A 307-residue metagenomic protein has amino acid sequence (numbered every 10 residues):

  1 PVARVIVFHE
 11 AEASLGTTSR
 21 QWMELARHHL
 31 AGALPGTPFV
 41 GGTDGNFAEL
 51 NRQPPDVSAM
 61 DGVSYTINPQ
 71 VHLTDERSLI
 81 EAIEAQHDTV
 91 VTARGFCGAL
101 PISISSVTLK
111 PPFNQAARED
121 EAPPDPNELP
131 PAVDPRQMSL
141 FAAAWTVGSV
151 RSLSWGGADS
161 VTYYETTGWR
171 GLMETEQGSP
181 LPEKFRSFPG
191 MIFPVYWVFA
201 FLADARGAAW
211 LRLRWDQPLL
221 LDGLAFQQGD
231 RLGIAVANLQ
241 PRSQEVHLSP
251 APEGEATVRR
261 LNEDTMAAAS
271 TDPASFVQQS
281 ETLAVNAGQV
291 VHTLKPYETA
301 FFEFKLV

Functional and structural regions predicted by a protein language model:
A3-L140: Noncatalytic carbohydrate-binding groove/subsite architecture in carbohydrate-active enzymes
H29-P35, V91-I102, G148-S160, L202-A209: A structural motif corresponding to the C-terminal end of an alpha-helix and its immediate exit/capping segment
F47-E49, V71-L73, K110-N114, G168-L172 (+3 more regions): Flexible loop/turn segments at secondary-structure boundaries
S58, G156, K295: Structured loop/turn residues at beta-strand edges in well-structured enzyme cores
S103-Y196, L213-L219: Aromatic/acidic polysaccharide-binding cleft in carbohydrate-active enzymes
D216-E253, V258-T265, A300: Carbohydrate-binding surface patches
E253-A287: Trp/Gly-enriched beta-strand surface patches
P273-V307: C-terminal beta-strand-rich structural cap/linker in extracellular carbohydrate-active enzymes
